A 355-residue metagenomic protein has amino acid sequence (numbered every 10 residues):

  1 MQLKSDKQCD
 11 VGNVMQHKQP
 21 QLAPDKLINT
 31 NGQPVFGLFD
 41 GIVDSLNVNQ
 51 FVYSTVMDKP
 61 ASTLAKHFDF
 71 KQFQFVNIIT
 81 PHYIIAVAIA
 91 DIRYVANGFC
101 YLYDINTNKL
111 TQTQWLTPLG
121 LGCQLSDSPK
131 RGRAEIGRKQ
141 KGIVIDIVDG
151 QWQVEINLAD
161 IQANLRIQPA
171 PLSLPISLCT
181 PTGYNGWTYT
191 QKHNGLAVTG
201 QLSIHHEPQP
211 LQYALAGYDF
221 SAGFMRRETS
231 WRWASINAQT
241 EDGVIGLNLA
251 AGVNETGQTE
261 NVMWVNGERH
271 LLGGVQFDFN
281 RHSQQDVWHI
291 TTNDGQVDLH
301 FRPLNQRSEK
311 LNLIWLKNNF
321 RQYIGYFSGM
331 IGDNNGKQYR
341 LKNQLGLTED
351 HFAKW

Functional and structural regions predicted by a protein language model:
L3-W355: Structured soluble/peripheral alpha/beta segments that form catalytic or ligand/cofactor-binding pockets
